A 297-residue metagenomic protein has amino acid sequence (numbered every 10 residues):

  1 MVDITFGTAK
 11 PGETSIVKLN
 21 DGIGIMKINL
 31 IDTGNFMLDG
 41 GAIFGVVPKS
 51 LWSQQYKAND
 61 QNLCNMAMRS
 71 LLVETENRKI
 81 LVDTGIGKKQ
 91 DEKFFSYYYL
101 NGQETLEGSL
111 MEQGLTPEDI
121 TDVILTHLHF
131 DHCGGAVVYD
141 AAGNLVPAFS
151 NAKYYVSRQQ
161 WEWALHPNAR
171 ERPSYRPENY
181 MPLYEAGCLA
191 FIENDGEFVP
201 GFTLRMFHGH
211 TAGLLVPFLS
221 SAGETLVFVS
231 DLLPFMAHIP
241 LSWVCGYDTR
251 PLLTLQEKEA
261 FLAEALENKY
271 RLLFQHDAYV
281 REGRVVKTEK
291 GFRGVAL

Functional and structural regions predicted by a protein language model:
I4-G12, I16-G24, L255-E257, L262-L297: C-terminal regulatory/interaction regions
L19, N101-L115, D119, V146-M206 (+1 more regions): Metallo-beta-lactamase
L19-K27, T33-Q113, V216-D231: Conserved beta-strand hairpin/beta-sheet module of binuclear metal-dependent hydrolase folds, prominently
Y56-Q61, A142-G143, L204: Short, P/G- and charge-enriched loop/turn segments at secondary-structure junctions
I80-V82, I124, Y154, L226-F228 (+1 more regions): Residue-level marker for buried hydrophobic side chains located in beta-strands that build the well-ordered beta-sheet
G87-K88, Y98, W163, P167-R172 (+4 more regions): Metallo-beta-lactamase
I120-D131: Metallo-beta-lactamase
C133-N144, R284-V285: Metal-dependent catalytic neighborhoods of phosphoester/phosphodiester hydrolases
